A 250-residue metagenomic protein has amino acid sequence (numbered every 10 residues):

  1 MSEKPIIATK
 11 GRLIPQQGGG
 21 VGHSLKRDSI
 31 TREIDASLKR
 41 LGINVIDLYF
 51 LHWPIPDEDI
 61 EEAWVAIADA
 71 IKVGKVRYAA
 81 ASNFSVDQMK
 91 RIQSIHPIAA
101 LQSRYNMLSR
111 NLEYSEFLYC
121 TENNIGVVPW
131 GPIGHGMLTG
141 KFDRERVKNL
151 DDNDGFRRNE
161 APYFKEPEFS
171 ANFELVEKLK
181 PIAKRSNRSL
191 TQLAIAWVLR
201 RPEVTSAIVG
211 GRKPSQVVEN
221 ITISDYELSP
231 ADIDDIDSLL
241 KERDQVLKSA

Functional and structural regions predicted by a protein language model:
M1, I34-K39, S115-E122: Short amphipathic alpha-helices and their capping/turn segments at secondary-structure boundaries
M1-I6, D69, V73: Alpha-helix-loop-beta-strand connector modules within alpha/beta enzyme cores
S2-E3, I43-N44, I98: Active-site acidic short loop of glycosyltransferases
K10-R12, P132: Active-site-proximal beta-strand/loop segments in catalytic clefts of secreted hydrolases
I14-G20: A short acidic, helix-capping loop that chelates divalent metal ions and anchors anionic groups
L25-L41, S85-R91: Short, acidic/polar
L38-P56: Active-site groove signature of glycoside hydrolases
P54-R243: Beta/alpha (TIM)-barrel catalytic core signal, keyed to glycine-rich beta->alpha loops juxtaposed to Asp/Glu that bind
